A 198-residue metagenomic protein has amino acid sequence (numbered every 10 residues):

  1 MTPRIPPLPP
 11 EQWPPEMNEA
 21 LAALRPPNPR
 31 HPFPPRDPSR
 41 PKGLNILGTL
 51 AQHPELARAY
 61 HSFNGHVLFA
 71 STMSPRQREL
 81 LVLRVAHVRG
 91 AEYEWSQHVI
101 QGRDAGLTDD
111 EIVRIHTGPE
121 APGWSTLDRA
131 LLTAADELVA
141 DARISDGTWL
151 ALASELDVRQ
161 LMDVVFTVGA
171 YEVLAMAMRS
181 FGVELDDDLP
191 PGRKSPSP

Functional and structural regions predicted by a protein language model:
M1-M73, P196-P198: Mobile cap/lid helix-loop segments that border enzyme active or cofactor-binding sites and regulate substrate access
M1-T2, D37-P38, E55-Y60, G90-W95 (+2 more regions): Short acidic alpha-helix initiation/capping motifs at coil-to-helix transition points, especially at protein N-termini
L47-L50, Y60-V67, L80-A86, I115-H116 (+2 more regions): Short alpha-helical scaffolding segments that buttress acidic/His motifs in well-ordered protein cores
L56-R58, V85-A105, D109: Conserved alpha-helical segments that form or flank metal/cofactor-binding pockets of metalloenzymes
V99-S125: Histidine/lysine/aspartate-rich catalytic loop segments that bind and position anionic ligands
S125-V165: Acidic/histidine-rich alpha-helical segments that form the ligand environment of transition-metal centers
A151-A153, Q160, G169, V173 (+1 more regions): Acidic, carboxylate-rich catalytic segments that either coordinate divalent cations
